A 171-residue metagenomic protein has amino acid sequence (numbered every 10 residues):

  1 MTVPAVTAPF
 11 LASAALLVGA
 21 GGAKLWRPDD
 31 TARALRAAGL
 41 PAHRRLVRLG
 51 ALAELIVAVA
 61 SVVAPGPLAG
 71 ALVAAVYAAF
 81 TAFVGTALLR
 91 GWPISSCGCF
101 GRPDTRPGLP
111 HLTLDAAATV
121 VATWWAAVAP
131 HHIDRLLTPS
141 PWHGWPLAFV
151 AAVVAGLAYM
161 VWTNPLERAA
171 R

Functional and structural regions predicted by a protein language model:
M1-R171: Membrane-interfacial helix-loop segments of redox and metal-homeostasis proteins, especially TM-loop-TM junctions
